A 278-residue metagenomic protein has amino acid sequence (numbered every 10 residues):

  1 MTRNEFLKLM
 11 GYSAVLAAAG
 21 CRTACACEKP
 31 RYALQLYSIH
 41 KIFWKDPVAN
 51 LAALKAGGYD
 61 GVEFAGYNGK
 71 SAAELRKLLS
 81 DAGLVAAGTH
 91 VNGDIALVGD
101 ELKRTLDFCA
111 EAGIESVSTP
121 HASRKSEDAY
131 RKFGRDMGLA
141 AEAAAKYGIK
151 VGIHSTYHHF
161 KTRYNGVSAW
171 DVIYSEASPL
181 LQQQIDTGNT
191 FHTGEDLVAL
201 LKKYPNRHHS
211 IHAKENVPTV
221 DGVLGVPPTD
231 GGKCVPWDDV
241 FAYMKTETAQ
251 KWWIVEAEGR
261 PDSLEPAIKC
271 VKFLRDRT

Functional and structural regions predicted by a protein language model:
E5-A24: N-terminal export signals
C21-K45, A52-A53: C-terminal segment of N-terminal export signals and the immediately downstream linker at the start of the mature
C27, L51-A56, K70-A87, E101-G113 (+4 more regions): Acidic (Asp/Glu)-rich catalytic clusters
L34, L54, V62, L79 (+7 more regions): Conserved, mostly hydrophobic/aromatic
H40-K45, E63-E74, N92-E101, S123-R131 (+5 more regions): Acidic-and-aromatic substrate-binding clefts and catalytic sites of carbohydrate-active enzymes
G61, D94-Q182: Active-site acidic/histidine proton-transfer and metal-coordination neighborhood in alpha/beta enzyme cores
V62, K146-C234: Acidic/histidine-rich catalytic cores of soluble enzymes
A169-Y174, L264-T278: Short, electropositive alpha-helical surface patch
